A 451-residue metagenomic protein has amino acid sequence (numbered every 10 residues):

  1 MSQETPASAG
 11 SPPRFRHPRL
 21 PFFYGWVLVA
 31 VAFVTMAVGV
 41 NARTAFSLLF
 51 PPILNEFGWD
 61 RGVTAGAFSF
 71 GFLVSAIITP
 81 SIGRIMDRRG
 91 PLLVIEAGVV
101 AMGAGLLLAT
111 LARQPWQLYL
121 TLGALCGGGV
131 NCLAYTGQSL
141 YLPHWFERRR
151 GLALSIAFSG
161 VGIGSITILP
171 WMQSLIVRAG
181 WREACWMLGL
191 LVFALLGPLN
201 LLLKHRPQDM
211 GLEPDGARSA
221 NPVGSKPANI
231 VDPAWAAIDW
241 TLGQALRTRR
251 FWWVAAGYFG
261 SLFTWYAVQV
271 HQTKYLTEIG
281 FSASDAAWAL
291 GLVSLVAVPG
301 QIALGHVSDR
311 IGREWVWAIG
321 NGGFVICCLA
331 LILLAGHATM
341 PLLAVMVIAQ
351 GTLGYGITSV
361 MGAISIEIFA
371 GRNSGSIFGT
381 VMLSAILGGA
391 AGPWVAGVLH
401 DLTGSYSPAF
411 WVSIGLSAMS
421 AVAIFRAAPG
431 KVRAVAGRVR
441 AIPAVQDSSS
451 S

Functional and structural regions predicted by a protein language model:
A37, Q117-C132, P341-G356: Hydrophobic core of transmembrane alpha-helices in multi-pass small-molecule transporters, especially MFS/SLC-type
F46-F50, G243-Q301, G392: Extracytoplasmic gate region of multi-pass secondary transporters
I53, C132-F146, G356-F369: Intracellular juxtamembrane helix-capping segments at the cytosolic ends of symmetry-related transmembrane helices
I53-L54, I85-M86, T167-A179, L276-T277 (+2 more regions): Interfacial helix-cap and linker-helix signal at transmembrane-aqueous boundaries of multi-pass secondary transporters
I77-P115, S308, E314: Conserved MFS/SLC helix-loop-helix module at the cytosolic interface between two early adjacent transmembrane helices
L122-S159: Cytoplasmic helix-loop-helix junction between adjacent transmembrane helices in 12-TM secondary transporters
A157, V161-D209: Helix-loop-helix hairpin linking two adjacent transmembrane segments in secondary transporters
W265, D285, G291-I364: C-terminal transmembrane helical hairpin of 12-TM major facilitator-type secondary transporters
